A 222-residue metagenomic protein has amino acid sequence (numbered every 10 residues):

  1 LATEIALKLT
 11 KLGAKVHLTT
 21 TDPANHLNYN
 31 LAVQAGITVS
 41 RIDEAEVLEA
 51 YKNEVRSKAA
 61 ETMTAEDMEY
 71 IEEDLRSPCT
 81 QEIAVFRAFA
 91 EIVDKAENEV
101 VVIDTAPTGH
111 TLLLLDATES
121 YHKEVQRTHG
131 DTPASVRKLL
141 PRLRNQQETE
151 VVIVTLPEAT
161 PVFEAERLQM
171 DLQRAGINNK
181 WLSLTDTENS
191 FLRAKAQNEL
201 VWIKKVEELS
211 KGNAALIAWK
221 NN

Functional and structural regions predicted by a protein language model:
L1-V47, L115-E119: Walker A/P-loop NTP-binding active-site region of P-loop NTPases, recognizing the glycine-rich GxxxxGKT/S
K8-L12, V33-Q34, V93-A96, L143-Q147 (+1 more regions): Conserved catalytic network of the ASCE P-loop NTPase/AAA+ motor domain
L18, V100, W181: Hydrophobic "anchor" residues on beta-strands that sit immediately upstream of conserved functional sites
H26-Y29, V47-A50, G109-L114, V162-F163 (+1 more regions): Switch/connector loops and helix/strand junctions flanking conserved nucleotide-binding motifs in nucleotide-processing
V33-V39, E97-N98, S210-N213: A short helix-to-beta-strand connector/capping loop
A35-A65: Glycine-rich nucleotide/cofactor/substrate-binding loop typically near the N-terminus or early in the first domain
T62-E158, E164-R167: Phosphate/Mg2+-binding loops and adjacent switch elements in nucleotide/diphosphate-handling enzyme cores
R144-E148, L156-N222: C-terminal lobe/tail of nucleotide-utilizing enzymes
